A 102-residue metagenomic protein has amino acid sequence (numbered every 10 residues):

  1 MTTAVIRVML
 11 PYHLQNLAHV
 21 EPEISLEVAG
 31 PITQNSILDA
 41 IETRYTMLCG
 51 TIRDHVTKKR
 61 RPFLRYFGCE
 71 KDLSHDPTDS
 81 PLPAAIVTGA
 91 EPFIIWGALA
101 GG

Functional and structural regions predicted by a protein language model:
M1-G101: Ubiquitin-like/PB1-type beta-grasp interaction modules and other compact soluble beta-rich domains
